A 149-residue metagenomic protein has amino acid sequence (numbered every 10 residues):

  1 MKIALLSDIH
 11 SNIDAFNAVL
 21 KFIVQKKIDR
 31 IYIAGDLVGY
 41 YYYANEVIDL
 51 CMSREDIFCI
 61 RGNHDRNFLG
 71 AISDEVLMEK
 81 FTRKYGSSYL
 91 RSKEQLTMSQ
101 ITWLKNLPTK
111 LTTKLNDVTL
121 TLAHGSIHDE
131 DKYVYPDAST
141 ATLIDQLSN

Functional and structural regions predicted by a protein language model:
M1-H10, T112-L120: Mobile, glycine- and charge-enriched loop segments and immediately flanking short secondary-structure elements within
K2-S7, S11-M98, K105: Core catalytic region of metal-dependent phosphoesterases/phosphodiesterases, especially metallo-beta-lactamase-like
K84, S88-N149: Acidic, His/Gly-enriched loop-helix segments that form or flank divalent-metal centers in metallo-dependent hydrolases
